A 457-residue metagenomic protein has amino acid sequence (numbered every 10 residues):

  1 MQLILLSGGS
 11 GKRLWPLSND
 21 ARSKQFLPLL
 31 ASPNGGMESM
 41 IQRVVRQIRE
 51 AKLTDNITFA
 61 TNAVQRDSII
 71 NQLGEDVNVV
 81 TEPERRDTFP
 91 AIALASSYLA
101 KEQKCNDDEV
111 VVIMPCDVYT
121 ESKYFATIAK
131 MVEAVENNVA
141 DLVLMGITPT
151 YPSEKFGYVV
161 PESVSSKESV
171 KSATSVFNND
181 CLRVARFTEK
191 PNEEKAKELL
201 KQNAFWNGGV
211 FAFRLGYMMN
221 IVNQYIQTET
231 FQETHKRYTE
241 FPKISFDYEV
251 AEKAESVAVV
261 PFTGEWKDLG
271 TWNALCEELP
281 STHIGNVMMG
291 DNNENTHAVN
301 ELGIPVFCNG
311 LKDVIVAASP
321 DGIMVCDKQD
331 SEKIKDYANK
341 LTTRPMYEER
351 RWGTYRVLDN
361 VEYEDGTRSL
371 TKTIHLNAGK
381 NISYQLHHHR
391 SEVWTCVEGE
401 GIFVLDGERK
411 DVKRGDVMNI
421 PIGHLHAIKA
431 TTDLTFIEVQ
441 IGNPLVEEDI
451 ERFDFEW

Functional and structural regions predicted by a protein language model:
Q2-L5, W15-D20, P28-P115, Y119-A126 (+3 more regions): Conserved N-terminal catalytic core of the sugar/cofactor nucleotidyltransferase
L6, M114, C396, V439: Catalytic metal- and UDP-sugar-binding loop of GT-A-like glycosyltransferases, i.e., residues flanking the conserved
G11-P16, S23, E447: Short N-terminal binding/cap micro-motifs at the start of the first secondary-structure element
I41, A95, D117, V159 (+3 more regions): Residue-level signal for inorganic ion chemistry
E121-Y238, A258: Conserved core of the sugar-phosphate nucleotidyltransferase
F213-M418, H424-A430, L445, E451-E456: Left-handed beta-helix
I437-L445: C-terminal structural segments of small proteins and small subunits
